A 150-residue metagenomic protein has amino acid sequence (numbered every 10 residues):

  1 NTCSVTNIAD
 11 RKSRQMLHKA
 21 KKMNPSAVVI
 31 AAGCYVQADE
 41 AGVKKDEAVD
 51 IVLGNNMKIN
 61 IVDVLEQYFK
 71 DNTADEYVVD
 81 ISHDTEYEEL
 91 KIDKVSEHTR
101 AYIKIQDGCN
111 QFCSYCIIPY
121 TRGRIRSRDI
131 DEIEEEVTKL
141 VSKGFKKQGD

Functional and structural regions predicted by a protein language model:
N1-D150: Proteins enriched for Cys/Gly/acidic motifs involved in redox and nucleic-acid/cofactor modification
